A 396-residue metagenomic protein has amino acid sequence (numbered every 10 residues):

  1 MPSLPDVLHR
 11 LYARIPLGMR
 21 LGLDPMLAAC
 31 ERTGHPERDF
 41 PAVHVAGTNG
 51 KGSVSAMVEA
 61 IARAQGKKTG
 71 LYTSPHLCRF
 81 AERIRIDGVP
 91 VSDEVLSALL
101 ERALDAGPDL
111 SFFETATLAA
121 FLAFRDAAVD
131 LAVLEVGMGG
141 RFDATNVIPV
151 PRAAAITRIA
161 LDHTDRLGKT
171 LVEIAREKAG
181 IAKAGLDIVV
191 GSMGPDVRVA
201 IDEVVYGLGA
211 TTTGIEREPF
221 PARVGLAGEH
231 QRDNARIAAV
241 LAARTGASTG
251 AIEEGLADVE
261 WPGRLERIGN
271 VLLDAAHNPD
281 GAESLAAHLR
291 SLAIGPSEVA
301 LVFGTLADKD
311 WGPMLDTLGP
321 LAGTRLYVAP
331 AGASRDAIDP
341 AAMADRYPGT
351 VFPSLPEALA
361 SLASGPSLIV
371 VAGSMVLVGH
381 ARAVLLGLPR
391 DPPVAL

Functional and structural regions predicted by a protein language model:
M1-L17: Charged, amphipathic alpha-helical linker segments immediately N-terminal to NTP-binding catalytic cores
L17-G18, L23-R38, A64-P149, D165-L167 (+1 more regions): ATP-dependent carboxylate-amine ligase catalytic core
P41, L131-L134, F142-A155, I159-A160 (+2 more regions): Nucleotide phosphate-binding/pyrophosphate-handling subdomain across enzymes that bind or process nucleotide phosphates
P41, V45, S53-G70: A conserved segment at the C-terminal end of the G1
G137-A144, I148-L208, W311-M314: Conserved catalytic-core segment of NTP-binding enzymes
M193-T213, A243, V271, G312-V370: C-terminal helical cap/extension that packs against the catalytic core of soluble nucleotide-cofactor enzymes
A331-S334, R390-L396: Short, flexible loop segments at boundaries between secondary-structure elements
